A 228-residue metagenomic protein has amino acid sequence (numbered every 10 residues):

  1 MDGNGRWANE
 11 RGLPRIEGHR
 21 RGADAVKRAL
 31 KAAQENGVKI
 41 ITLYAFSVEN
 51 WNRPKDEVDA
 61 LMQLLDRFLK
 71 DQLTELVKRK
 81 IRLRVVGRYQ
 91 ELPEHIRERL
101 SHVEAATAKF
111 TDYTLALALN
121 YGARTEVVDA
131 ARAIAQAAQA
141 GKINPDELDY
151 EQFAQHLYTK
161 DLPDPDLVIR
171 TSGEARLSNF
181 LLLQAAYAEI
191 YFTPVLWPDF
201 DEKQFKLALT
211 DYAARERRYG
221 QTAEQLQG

Functional and structural regions predicted by a protein language model:
M1-G228: Flexible, compositionally biased loop and terminal segments
